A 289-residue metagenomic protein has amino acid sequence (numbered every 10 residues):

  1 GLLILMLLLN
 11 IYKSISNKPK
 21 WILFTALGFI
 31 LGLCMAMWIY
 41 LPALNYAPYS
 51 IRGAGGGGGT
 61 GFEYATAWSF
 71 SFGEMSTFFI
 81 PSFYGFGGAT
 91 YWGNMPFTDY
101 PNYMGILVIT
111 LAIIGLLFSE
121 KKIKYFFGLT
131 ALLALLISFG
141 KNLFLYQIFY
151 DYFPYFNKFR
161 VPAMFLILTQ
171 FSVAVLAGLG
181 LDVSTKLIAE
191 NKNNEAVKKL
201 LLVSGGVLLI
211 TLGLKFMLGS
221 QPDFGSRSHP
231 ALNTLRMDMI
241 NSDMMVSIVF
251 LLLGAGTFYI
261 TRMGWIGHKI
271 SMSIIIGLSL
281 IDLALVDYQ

Functional and structural regions predicted by a protein language model:
G1-T25, K122-I123, L129-L135, G140-Q289: Contiguous transmembrane helix-bundle modules in multi-pass membrane proteins
G28-G115, Q147, P154, K158 (+2 more regions): Periplasmic/ER-lumenal interhelical loops and adjacent helix-loop junctions in multi-pass membrane proteins
F83-S138, S172, I188, A284: Segments forming glycine/polar-rich beta-alpha architectures that bind adenosine-containing cofactors
